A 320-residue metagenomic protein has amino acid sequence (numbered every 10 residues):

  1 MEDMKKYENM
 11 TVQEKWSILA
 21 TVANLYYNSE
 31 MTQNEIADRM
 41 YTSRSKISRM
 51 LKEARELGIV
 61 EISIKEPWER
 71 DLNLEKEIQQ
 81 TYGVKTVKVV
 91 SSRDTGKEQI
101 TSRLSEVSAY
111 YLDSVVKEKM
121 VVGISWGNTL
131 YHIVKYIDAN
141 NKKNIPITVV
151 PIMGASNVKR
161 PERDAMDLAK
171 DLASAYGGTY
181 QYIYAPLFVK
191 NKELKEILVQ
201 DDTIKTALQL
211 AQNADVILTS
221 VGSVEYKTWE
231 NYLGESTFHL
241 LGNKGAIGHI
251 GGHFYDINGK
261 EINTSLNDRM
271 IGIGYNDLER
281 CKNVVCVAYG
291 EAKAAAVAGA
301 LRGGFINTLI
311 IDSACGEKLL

Functional and structural regions predicted by a protein language model:
M1-N28, E66: Extreme N-terminal segment that seeds HTH/winged-HTH DNA-binding domains in transcriptional regulators
V22, T32-T42: Short alpha-helical "recognition helix" segments of helix-turn-helix
S48-M50: Key DNA-contacting residues within the recognition helix of helix-turn-helix
E53: Alpha-helical DNA-recognition elements
I59-R70: Short Lys/Arg-enriched helix C-cap and helix-to-coil transition segments that create basic nucleic-acid-contact patches
K76, T81-M120, K143-E225, Y232-L233 (+2 more regions): Ligand-binding beta-strand-loop-alpha-helix segment within the catalytic cores of soluble metabolic enzymes
E230-K260, T308: Gly/Ser/Thr-rich active-site loops/lids in small-molecule metabolic enzymes that frequently grip phosphoryl groups
E261-L320: ATP/nucleoside-binding phosphotransfer catalytic cores, i.e., glycine-rich phosphate-binding loops
